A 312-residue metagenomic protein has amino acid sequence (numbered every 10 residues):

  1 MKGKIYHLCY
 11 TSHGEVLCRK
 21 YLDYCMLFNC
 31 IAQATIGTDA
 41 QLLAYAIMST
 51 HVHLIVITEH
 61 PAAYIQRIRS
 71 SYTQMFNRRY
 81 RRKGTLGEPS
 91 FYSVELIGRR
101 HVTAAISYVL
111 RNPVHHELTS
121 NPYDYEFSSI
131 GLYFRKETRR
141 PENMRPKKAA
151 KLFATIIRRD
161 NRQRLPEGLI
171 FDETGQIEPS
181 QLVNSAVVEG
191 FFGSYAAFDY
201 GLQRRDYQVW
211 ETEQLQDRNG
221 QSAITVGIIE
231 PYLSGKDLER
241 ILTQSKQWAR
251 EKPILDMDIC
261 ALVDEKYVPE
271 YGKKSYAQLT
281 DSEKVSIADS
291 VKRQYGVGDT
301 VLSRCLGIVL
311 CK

Functional and structural regions predicted by a protein language model:
M1-A44, T58-K312: Short Pro-Cys-Gly-centered "Cys-loop" motif that presents a nucleophilic cysteine in a tight turn
S49-T58: Short beta-strand->loop micro-motif that forms the acidic, two-metal-ion catalytic signature in nucleotide-processing
